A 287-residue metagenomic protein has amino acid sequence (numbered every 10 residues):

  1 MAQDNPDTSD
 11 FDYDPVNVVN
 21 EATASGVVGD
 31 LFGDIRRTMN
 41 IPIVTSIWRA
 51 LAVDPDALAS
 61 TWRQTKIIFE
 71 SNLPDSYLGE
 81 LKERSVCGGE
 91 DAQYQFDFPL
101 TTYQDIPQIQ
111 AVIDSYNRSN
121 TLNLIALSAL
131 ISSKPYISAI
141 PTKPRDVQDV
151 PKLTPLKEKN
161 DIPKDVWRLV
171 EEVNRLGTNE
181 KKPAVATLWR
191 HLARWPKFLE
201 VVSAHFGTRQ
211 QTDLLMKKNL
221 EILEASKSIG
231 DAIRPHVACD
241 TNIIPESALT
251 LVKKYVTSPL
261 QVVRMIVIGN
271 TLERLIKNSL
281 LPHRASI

Functional and structural regions predicted by a protein language model:
M1-I287: Hydrophobic alpha-helical segments
